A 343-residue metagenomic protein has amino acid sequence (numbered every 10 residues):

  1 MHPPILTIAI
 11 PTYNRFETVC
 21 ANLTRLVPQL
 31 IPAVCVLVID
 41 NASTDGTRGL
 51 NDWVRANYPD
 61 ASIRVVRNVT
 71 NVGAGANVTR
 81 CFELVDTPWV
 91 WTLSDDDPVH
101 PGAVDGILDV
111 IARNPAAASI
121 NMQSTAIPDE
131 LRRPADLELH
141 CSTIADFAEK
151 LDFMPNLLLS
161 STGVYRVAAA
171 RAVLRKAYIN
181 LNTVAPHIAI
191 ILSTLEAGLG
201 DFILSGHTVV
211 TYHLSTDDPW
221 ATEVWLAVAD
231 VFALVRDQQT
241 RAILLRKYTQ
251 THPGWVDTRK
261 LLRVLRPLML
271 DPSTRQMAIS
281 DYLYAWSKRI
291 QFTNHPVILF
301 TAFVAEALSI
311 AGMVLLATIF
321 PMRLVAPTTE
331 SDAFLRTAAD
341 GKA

Functional and structural regions predicted by a protein language model:
P4-T7, C35: Cell-envelope/extracellular polymer assembly enzymes that use nucleotide-activated donors
R15-P28: Short, well-formed alpha-helical segments that are part of the catalytic scaffolds of diverse glycosyltransferases
D40-L50, T70, S94, V99: A conserved acidic beta->alpha catalytic loop
N68-V85, D95: Glycine-rich, basic loop-to-helix element that forms the pyrophosphate-binding segment of sugar-nucleotide handling
V90: Short aromatic/hydrophobic "clamp" motif used to bind/position activated sugar donors
G102-D136: Conserved donor NDP-sugar-binding/catalytic core segment of glycosyltransferases
A145-L226: Conserved nucleotide-sugar donor-binding catalytic segment
A189, E196, D201-A343: C-terminal subregions of glycosyltransferases and related glycan-biosynthesis enzymes
